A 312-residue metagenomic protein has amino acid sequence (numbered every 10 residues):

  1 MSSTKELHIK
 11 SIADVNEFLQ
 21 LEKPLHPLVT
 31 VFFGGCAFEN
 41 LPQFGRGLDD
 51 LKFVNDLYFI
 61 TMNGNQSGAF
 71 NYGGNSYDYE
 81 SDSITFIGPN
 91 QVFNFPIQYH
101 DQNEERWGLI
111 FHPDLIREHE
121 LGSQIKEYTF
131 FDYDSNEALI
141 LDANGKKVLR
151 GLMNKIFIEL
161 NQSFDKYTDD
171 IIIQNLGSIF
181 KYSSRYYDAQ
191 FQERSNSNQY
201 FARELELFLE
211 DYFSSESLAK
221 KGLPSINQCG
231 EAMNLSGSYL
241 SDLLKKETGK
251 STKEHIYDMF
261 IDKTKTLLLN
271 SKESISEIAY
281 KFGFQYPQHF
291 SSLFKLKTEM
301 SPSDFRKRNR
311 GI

Functional and structural regions predicted by a protein language model:
M1-N71, N75-Y77: Generic protein-terminus/edge-of-domain signal
G74-F86: Short acidic-glycine-tyrosine-enriched beta hairpin
D82, Q228-L235, L240, L244 (+3 more regions): Append "Primarily bacterial transcriptional regulators
Q98-Q162: A hydrophobic/aromatic-rich effector-binding and dimerization subdomain of bacterial HTH-type transcriptional regulators
K147-E210: An amphipathic alpha-helical interaction segment
I173, S195-M233, E254-E273: A short, Lys/Arg-enriched amphipathic alpha-helix from helix-turn-helix/homeodomain DNA-binding modules
K246-Y286, K307-I312: Terminal helix-turn-helix DNA-binding modules in bacterial transcription factors
S291-I312: …primarily DNA-binding HTH/wHTH and HhH modules…
